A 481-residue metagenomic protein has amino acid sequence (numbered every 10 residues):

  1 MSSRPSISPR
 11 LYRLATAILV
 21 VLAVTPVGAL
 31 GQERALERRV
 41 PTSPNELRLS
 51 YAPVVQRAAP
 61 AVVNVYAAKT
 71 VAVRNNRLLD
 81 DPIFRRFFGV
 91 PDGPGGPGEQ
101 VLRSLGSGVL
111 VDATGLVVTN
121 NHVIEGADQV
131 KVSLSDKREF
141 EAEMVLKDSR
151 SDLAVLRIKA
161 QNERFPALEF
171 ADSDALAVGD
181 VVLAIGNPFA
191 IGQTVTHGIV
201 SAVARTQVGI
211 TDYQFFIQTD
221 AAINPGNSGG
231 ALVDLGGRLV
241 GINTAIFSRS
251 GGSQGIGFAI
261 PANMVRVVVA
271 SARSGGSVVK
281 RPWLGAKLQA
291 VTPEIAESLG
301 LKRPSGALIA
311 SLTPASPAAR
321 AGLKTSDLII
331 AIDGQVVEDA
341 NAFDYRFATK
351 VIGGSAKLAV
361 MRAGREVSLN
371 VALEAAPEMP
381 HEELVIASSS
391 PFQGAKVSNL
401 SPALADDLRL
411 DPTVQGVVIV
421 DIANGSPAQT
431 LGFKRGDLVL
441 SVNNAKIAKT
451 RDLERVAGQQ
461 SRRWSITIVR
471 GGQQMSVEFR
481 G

Functional and structural regions predicted by a protein language model:
S2-A17, A23-R34, R38-V40, L49-V54 (+10 more regions): C-terminal recognition in membrane/secretory proteostasis and scaffolding
Q32-P53, R57-V117, E125-A127, R138-E139 (+5 more regions): Glycine-biased strand-turn-strand hairpin within the trypsin-fold
E37-R39, P44, Y51, V73-N76 (+7 more regions): Active-site loop architecture of trypsin-fold serine endopeptidases
A59, F88, D92, L183 (+9 more regions): Signal for well-folded cores of large energy- and translation-related assemblies
V65-A68, A113, N120-N121, G126 (+13 more regions): Residue-level recognition of beta-strand microenvironments
L105, V111-D112, L134, E139 (+3 more regions): Short, acidic, Ser/Thr-enriched surface-loop or helix-capping motifs
G115, D234-R238, G364: A glycine-centered beta-loop-beta connector
L116, R138, A171-G192, A272: Short glycine/Trp-rich loop-beta-loop segment that forms part of the substrate-binding cleft
